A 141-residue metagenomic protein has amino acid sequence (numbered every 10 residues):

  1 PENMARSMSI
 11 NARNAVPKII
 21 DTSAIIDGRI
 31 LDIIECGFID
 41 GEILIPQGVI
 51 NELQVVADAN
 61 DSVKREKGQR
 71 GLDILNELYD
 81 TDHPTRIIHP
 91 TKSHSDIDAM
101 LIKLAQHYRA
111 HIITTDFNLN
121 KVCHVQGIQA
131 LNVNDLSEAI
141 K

Functional and structural regions predicted by a protein language model:
P1-E2: Transmembrane alpha-helices and immediately adjacent membrane-cytoplasm interface residues in multi-pass integral
A5-I19: Membrane-cytosol interface motif
M8-I10, N132-K141: Short boundary/loop segments of OB/S1/cold-shock single-stranded nucleic-acid-binding domains
V16-I20, I25-I113, N118-N132, S137: Active-site-proximal, substrate-binding regions of enzyme catalytic domains and RNA-binding/basic surfaces
